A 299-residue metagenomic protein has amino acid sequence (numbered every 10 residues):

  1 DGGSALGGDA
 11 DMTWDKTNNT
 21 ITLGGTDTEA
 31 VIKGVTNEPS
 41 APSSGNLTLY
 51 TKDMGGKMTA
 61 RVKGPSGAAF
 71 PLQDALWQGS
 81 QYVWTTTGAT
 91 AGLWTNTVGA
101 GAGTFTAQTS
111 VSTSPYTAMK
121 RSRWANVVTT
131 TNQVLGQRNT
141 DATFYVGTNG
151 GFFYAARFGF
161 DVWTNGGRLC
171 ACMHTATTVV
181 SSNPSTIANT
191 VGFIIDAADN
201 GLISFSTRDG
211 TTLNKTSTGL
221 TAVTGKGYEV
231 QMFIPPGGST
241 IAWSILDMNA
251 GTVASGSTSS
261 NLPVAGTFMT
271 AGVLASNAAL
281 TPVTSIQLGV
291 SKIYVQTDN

Functional and structural regions predicted by a protein language model:
D1-S80, T87-T90, A100-A102, T130 (+7 more regions): Extracellular repetitive beta-rich solenoid segments
Q73-W163, G237-G238, T297-N299: Low-complexity, Ser/Thr/Pro/Gly-rich disordered linker/stalk regions
Y154-A156, G225-P236, I241-I245: Short tryptophan-centered beta-strand motifs in secreted/extracellular beta-sheet-rich domains of glycan-recognition
A156-F158, A171-M173, I293: Short hydrophobic/aromatic patches on beta-strands that form ligand-binding or substrate-lining surfaces
T164-T175, I241: Beta-strand acidic-aromatic groove motif in beta-rich domains, primarily in extracellular
A254, S285-N299: Extracellular polysaccharide-targeting segments
S257-G289: Flexible glycan-contacting loops in extracellular carbohydrate-active proteins
